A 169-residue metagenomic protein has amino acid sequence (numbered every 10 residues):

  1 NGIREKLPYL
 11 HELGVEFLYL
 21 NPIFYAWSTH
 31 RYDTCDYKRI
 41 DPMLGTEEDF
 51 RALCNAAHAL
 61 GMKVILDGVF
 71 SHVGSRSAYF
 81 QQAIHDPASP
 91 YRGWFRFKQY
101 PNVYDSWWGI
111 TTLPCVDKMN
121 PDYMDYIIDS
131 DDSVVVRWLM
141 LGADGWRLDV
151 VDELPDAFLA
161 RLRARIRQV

Functional and structural regions predicted by a protein language model:
N1-E16, I23-L141, R161-Q168: Substrate-binding/active-site clefts of carbohydrate-active enzymes
Y19-P22, D149: Residue-level recognition of beta-strand->loop/alpha-helix junctions
P42-L44, V151-A157: Acidic-and-aromatic substrate-binding clefts and catalytic sites of carbohydrate-active enzymes
I65, G145-V151: Short catalytic-loop micro-motif centered on adjacent basic/acidic residues
